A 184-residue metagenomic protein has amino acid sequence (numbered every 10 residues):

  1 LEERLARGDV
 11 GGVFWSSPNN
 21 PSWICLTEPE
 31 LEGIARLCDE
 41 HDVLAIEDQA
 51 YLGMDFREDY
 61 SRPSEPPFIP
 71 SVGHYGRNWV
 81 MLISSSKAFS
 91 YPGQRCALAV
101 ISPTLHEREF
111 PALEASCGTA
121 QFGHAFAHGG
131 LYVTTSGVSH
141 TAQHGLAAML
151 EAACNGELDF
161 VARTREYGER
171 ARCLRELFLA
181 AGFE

Functional and structural regions predicted by a protein language model:
L1-R62: Active-site phosphate-binding strand-loop segment of PLP-dependent enzymes
E2-D9, C117-T119, C173-E184: Short, intrinsically disordered, charge-balanced linker/junction segments flanking boundaries in proteins
R7, G73-Y75: Extracellular/periplasmic catalytic domains that process cell-envelope and extracellular macromolecules
C25-E28, E32-A35, E157, V161-T164 (+1 more regions): Non-membrane alpha-helical structural segments and their capping/turn regions in soluble enzymes
E30-I34, E65-S71, L174: A general structural detector for well-ordered alpha-helical segments in enzyme core domains, enriched
A35, D39, G73, L179: Anion (oxyanion) recognition and catalysis
S61-I69, H124-F126: Surface-exposed intrinsically disordered loops and tails
Y75-R165, F178-F183: Conserved core segment of the aminotransferase class I/II
